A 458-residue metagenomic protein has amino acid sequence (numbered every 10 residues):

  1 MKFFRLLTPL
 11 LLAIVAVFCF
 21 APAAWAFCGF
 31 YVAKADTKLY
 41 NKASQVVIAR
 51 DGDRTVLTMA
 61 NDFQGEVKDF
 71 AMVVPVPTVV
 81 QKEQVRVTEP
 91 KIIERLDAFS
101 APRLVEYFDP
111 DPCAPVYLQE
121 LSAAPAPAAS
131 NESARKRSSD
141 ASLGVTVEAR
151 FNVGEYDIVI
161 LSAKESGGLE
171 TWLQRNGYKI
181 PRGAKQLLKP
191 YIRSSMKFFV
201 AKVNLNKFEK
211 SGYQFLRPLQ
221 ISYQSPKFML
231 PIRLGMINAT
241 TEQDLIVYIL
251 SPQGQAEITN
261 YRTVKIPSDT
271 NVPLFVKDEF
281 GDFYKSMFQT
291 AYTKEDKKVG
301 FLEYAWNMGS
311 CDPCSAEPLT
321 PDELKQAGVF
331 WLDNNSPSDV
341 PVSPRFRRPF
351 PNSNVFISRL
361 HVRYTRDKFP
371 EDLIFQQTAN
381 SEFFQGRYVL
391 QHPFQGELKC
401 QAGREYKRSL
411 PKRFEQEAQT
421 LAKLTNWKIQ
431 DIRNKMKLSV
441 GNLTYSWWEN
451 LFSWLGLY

Functional and structural regions predicted by a protein language model:
M1-L11: Bacterial N-terminal signal peptides that target proteins for export
F20-A26: Sec/Tat signal peptide C-region and signal peptidase I cleavage site
A21, Q119-E209, R433: Long alpha-helical, hydrophobic tracts
G29-L39, I180-T420, L424, K428-N434 (+1 more regions): Accessory, solvent-exposed terminal regions and/or long lumenal/extracellular loops of proteins
V32-A49, A134-T146: Short, compositionally biased low-complexity segments enriched in polar/charged residues
I48-D111, L169-P190, S195: Surface-exposed, glycine/proline- and aromatic-rich loop segments on solvent-exposed faces across compartments
T55, G154-Y156, W427-K428: Loop/turn elements at helix/coil->beta-strand transitions in domains of secreted/extracellular proteins
R86-V153, N335-S338, R345, P349: A cross-kingdom signal targeting lumenal/periplasmic-facing segments of multi-pass membrane and secretory-pathway
